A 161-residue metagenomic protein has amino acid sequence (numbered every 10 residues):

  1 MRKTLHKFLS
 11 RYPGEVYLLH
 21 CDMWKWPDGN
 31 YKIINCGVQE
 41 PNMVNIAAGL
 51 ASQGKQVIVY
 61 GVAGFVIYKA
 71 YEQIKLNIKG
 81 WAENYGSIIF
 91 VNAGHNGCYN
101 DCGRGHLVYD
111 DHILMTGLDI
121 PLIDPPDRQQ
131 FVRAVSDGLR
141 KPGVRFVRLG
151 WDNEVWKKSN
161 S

Functional and structural regions predicted by a protein language model:
M1-N160: Thiamine diphosphate
